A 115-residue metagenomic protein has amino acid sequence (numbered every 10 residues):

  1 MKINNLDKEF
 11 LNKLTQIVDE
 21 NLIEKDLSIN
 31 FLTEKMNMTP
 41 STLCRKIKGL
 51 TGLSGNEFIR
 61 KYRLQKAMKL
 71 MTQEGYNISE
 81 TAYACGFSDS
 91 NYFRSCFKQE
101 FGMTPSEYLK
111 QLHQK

Functional and structural regions predicted by a protein language model:
M1-I3, R45, L50-G52: Short, Lys/Arg-enriched N-terminal segment that forms or immediately precedes the first helix of a structured domain
K2-L27, E57-Y76: A short, Lys/Arg-enriched amphipathic alpha-helix from helix-turn-helix/homeodomain DNA-binding modules
L6, S95-K115: …primarily DNA-binding HTH/wHTH and HhH modules…
N30, S41, N77-E80, S90-N91: Residues within helix-turn-helix
L43, I47, Y92-F93, F97: Short hydrophobic/aromatic patch on the recognition helix
G49-S88, K110-K115: Terminal helix-turn-helix DNA-binding modules in bacterial transcription factors
